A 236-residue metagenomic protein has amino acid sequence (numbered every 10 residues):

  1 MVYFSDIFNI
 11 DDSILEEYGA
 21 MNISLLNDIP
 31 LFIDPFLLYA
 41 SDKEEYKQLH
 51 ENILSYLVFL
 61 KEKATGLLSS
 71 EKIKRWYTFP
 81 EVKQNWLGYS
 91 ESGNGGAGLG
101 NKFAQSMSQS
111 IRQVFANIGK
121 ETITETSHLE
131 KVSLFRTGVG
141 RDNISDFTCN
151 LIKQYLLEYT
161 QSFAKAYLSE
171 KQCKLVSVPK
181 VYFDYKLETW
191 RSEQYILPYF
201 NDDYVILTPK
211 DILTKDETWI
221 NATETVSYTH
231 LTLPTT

Functional and structural regions predicted by a protein language model:
V2-Q172: Long, contiguous, compositionally biased segments that the model treats as domain-scale units
D12-E16, L187-T189, L233: Short amphipathic alpha-helical surface micro-motifs
F163-L187: Short linear, low-complexity motifs centered on an aromatic residue
P179, T208-K210, P234: Proline-rich low-complexity regions
L187, S192-I220: Extended amphipathic alpha-helical segments with heptad-repeat/coiled-coil character used for oligomerization, fusion
N221-A222, T232: Secondary-structure junction/capping motif
T225-V226: Acidic, proline/serine/threonine- and glycine-rich low-complexity intrinsically disordered segments
T229-T235: Conserved small/polar residues in nucleotide/adenosyl-binding loops
